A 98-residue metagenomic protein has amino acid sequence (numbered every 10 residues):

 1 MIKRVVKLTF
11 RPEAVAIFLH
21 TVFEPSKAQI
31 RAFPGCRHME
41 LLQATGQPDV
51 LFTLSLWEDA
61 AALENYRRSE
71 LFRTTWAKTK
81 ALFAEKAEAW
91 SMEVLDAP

Functional and structural regions predicted by a protein language model:
I2, R37-D49, A77-P98: Glycine-rich beta-strand-turn "strand-cap" elements at beta-sheet edges
I2-C36: N-terminal first-folded block
I2-T9, E40-R67: Short, well-ordered beta-strand segments in beta-rich or mixed alpha/beta enzyme and ligand-binding folds
F10-P12, D59, E93-D96: Non-catalytic surface loops within mature trypsin-like serine protease
E24-C36, L56-W90: An amphipathic, aromatic/His-enriched active-site/gating alpha helix that lines ligand/cofactor pockets
